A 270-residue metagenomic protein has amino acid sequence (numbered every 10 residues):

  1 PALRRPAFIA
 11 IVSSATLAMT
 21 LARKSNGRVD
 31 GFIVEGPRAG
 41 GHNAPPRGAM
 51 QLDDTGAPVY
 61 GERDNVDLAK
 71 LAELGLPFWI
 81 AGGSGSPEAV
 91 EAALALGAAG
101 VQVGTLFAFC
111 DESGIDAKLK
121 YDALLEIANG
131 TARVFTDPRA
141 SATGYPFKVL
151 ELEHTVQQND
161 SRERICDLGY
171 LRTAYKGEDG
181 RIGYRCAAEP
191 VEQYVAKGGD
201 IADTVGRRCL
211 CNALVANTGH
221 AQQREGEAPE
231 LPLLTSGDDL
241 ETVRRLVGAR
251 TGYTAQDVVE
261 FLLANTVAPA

Functional and structural regions predicted by a protein language model:
P1-R47, D54-P58: Conserved alpha/beta-domain cores
A10-T16, L76-A89: Glycine-rich beta-to-alpha transition loops that act as phosphate-gripper elements at the mouths of alpha/beta enzyme
A18-A22, L68, V90-E91: Generic hydrophobic/aromatic pocket-lining and core-packing "Φ" positions
V29, P37-P77, G85, A95-A270: Conserved active-site-proximal phosphate/metal-binding subdomains
